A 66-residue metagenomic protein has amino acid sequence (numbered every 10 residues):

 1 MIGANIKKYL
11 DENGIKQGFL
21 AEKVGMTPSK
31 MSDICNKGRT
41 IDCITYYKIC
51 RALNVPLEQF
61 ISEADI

Functional and structural regions predicted by a protein language model:
M1-K16: A short, Lys/Arg-rich alpha-helix, primarily the initiator
L10, A21, C50: The alpha-helix within a helix-turn-helix
L10, C35, T45, I61-A64: DNA major-groove recognition helix of helix-turn-helix
F19, K30, Q59: Residues in the helix-turn-helix
M26-T40: Recognition helix of helix-turn-helix/homeodomain-like DNA-binding domains that insert into the DNA major groove
G38-R51: Short, basic-rich loop-to-helix N-cap that marks the start of a DNA-contacting helix
N54-I66: Short C-terminal boundary/hinge segments that cap the last helix of small helical domains
